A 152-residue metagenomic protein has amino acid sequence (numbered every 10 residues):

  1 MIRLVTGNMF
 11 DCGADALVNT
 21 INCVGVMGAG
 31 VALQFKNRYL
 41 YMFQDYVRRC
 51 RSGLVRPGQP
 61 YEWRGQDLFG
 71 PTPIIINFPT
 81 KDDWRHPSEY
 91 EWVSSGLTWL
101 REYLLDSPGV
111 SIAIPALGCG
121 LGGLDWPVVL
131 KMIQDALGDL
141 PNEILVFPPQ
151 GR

Functional and structural regions predicted by a protein language model:
M1-R152: Macrodomain-like recognition of ADP-ribose-binding/processing modules
